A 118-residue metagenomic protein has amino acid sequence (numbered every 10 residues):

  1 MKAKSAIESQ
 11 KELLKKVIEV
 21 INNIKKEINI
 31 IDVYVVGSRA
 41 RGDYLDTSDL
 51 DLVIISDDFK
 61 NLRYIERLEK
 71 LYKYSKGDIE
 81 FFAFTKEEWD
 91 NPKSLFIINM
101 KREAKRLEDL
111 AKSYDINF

Functional and structural regions predicted by a protein language model:
M1-I31, R41-D46, S56-F118: Catalytic core of pol beta-like nucleotidyltransferases
V33-G37: Short gly/ser/thr-rich secondary-structure transition/capping motifs
D51-I54: Short beta-strand->loop micro-motif that forms the acidic, two-metal-ion catalytic signature in nucleotide-processing
